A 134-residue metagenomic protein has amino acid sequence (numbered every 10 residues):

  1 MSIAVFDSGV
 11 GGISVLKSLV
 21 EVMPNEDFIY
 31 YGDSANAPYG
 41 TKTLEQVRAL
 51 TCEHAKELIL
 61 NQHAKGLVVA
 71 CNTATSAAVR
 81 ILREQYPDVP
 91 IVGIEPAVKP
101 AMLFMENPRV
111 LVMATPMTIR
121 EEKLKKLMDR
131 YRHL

Functional and structural regions predicted by a protein language model:
M1-L134: Non-catalytic structural scaffold of enzyme domains
